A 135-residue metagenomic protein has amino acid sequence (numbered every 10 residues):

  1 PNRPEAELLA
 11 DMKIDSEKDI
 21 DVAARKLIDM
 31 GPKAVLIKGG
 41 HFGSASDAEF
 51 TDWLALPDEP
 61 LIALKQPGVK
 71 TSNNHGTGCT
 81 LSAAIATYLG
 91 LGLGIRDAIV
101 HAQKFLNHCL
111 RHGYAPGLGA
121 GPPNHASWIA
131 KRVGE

Functional and structural regions predicted by a protein language model:
P1-L61: Conserved phosphate/ATP/ADP-binding segment of small-molecule kinases
E5, G40-G43, P67-K70, Q103-L106: Glycine-rich beta-alpha junction loops
E7-L8, T71-I95: Short, small-residue alpha-helix embedded
I14, L64, P123: Short clusters of hydrophobic/aromatic residues that line enzyme substrate/ligand-binding pockets
P60-H75: Short pre-catalytic strand/loop immediately N-terminal to key active-site residues, enriched for Gly-Thr
P60-I62, Y88-A102: Phosphate-handling active-site elements
R96-E135: Charged C-terminal helix
